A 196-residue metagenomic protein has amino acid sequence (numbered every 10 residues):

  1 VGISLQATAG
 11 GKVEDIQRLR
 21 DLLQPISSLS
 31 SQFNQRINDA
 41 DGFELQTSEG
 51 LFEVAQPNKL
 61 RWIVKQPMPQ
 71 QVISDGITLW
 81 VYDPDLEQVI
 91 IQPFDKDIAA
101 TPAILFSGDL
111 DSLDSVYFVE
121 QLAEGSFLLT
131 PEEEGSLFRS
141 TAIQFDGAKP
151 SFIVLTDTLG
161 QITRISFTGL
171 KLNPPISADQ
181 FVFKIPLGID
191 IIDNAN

Functional and structural regions predicted by a protein language model:
S4-Q6: N-terminal signal peptide c-region/cleavage motif recognized by signal peptidases
T8-E14: Boundary of Sec targeting at the N-terminus
E14-D39, F43-L45, I73, Y82-R139: Flexible, processing/modification-adjacent segments and terminal tails in exported/periplasmic/extracellular proteins
I26-S28, T47-E49, P57, P67 (+5 more regions): Extracytoplasmic
I37, V54-Q56, G147: Beta-strand elements of well-folded, non-transmembrane domains
L51-A100, T163-R164: An acidic-aromatic
I90, S112-V116, Q121-N196: Gly/Pro-enriched, hydrophobic low-complexity segments that function as extracytoplasmic propeptides/linkers
